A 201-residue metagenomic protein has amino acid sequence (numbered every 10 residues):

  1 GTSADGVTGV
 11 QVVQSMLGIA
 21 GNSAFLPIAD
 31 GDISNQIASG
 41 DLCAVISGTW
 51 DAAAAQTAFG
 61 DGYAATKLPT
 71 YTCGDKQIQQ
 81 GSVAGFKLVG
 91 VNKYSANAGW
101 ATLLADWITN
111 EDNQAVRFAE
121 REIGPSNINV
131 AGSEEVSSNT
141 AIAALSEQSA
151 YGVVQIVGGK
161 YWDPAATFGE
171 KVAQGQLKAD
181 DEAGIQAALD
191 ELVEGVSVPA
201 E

Functional and structural regions predicted by a protein language model:
G1-P27: Glycine-centered hinge/linker elements that transmit conformational signals in sensory and ligand-binding systems
G1-Q11, T70-Q80, G132-S133: Short, solvent-exposed loop/beta-turn-alpha elements that line the ligand-binding surface or hinge of extracytoplasmic
T8-S15, A96-I108, V116, A141 (+1 more regions): Short amphipathic alpha-helical coupling segments at ligand-binding clamshell hinges and other catalytic/signaling
F25-A38: Short helix-initiation/N-cap motifs at beta->coil->alpha
S34-N35, D51-A58: Pocket-flanking alpha-helical
C43-G48, A64: Paired acidic/hydrophobic, glycine-rich loop segments that form the ligand-binding mouth/hinge of periplasmic-binding
T57-E120: Extracytoplasmic/periplasmic substrate-recognition and gating elements
S146-E201: Conserved C-terminal helix/tail region of periplasmic/extracytoplasmic solute-binding proteins
